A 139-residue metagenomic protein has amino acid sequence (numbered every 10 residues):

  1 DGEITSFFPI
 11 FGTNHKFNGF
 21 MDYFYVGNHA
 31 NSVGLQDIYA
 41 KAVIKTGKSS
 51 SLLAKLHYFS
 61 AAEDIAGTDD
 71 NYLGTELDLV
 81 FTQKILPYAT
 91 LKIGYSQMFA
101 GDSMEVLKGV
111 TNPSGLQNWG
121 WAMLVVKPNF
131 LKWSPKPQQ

Functional and structural regions predicted by a protein language model:
D1-I44, V106-K108: Extracellular/periplasmic loop regions
G2-F8, D64-N71, S103-V110, P137-Q138: Outer-membrane beta-barrel translocator domains and adjoining extracellular loop/strand segments of Gram-negative
G34-I38, N71-L77, L116-G120: Residues that define the transmembrane beta-barrel architecture of outer-membrane proteins
A40, L52-A54, L79, L91-I93 (+1 more regions): Transmembrane beta-strands of outer-membrane beta-barrel proteins
K41-K45, T82, V125-K127: Transmembrane beta-barrel domains of outer membrane proteins
K48-A54, I85-I93, F130-P135: Repeated loop/turn-to-beta-strand initiation elements of outer-membrane beta-barrel proteins
L56-A62, Y95-G101, V126-F130: Transmembrane beta-strands of outer-membrane beta-barrel pores
S114-Q139: Outer-membrane beta-barrel "beta-signal"
